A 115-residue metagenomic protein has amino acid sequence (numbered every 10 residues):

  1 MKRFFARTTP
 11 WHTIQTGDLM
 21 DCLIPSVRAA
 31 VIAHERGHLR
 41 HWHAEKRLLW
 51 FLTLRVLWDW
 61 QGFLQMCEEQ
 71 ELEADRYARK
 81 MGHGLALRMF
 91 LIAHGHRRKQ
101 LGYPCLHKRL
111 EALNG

Functional and structural regions predicted by a protein language model:
M1-T13: Catalytic zinc-binding patch centered on the HExxH motif and its immediate surroundings that defines zinc-dependent
Q15-A30, M66: Short pre-active-site segment immediately N-terminal to the catalytic Zn-binding motif
S26-A30, F51-W60: Alpha-helical hydrophobic/aromatic positions enriched in membrane-embedded helices and signal peptides
I32-H41, E73, Y77: Active-site His/Glu-centered metal-binding helix of metallohydrolases
H34-E35, K46-R55, M66, Q70 (+1 more regions): Structured N-terminal alpha/beta-domain signature that marks small ligand/cofactor-binding or signaling modules
E35-L52, W60, H83-L85: Catalytic Zn2+-binding segment of zinc metalloproteases
L39, M81, R109-L113: TPR/TPR-like alpha-solenoid repeats
Q61-L106: Short helix/loop segments within enzyme catalytic domains that coordinate or immediately flank catalytic cofactors
